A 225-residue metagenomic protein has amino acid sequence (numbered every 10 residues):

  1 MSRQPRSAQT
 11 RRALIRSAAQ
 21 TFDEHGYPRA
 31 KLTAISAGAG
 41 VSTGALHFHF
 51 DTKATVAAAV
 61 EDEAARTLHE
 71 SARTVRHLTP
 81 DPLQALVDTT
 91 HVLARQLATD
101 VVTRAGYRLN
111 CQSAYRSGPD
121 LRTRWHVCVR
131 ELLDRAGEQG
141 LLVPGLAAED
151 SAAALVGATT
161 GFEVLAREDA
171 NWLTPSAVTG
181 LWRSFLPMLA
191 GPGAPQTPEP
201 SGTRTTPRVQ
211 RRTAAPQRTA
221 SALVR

Functional and structural regions predicted by a protein language model:
M1-H25, R29-G38, A54-A58, H77: Basic, helix-initiating cap at the start of DNA-binding domains
M1-Q9, E168, P195-R225: N-terminal intrinsically disordered/low-complexity leader segments
E24-P28, D100, Q139: Short coil/turn segments at alpha/beta junctions that flank glycine-rich nucleotide-binding fingerprints
A39-F50: Short hydrophobic/aromatic patch on the recognition helix
F50, V60-E61: DNA major-groove recognition helix of helix-turn-helix
A59, E70-T99, A148, A152: Hydrophobic alpha-helical connector segments
D81-R116, R130, P198-S201: Amphipathic alpha-helical segments used for helix-helix packing
R104-C111, Y115, P119, H126 (+2 more regions): Hydrophobic/aromatic-rich alpha-helical bundle segments in the mid-to-C-terminal region
